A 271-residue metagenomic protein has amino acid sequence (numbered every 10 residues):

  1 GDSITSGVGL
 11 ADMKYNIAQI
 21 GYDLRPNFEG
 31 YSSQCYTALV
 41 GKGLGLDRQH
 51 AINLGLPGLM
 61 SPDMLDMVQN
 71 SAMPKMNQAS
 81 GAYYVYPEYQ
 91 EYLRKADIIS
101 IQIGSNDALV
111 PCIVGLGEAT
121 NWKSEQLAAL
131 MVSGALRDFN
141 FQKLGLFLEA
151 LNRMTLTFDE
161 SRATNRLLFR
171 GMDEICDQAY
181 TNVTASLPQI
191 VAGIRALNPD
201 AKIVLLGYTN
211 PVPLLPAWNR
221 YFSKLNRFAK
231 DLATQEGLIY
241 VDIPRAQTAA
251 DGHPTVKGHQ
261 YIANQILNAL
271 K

Functional and structural regions predicted by a protein language model:
G1-P57, I99: Serine-esterase "nucleophile elbow" of acetyl-processing enzymes
S6, M60, V212: Flexible, glycine-rich phosphate/dinucleotide-binding loops and adjacent beta-alpha linkers at cofactor/substrate
V8-M13, M64-D66, V110-G115: Short, solvent-exposed loop/turn and secondary-structure capping segments
K14-D23, N70, G115-N121, Y221: Glycine-rich, phosphate-binding/catalytic loops in enzymes
Q49-I52, L65-D66, A196: First exposed extracellular module after export/assembly in secreted or surface-exposed proteins
N53-L54, D66-V68, A72, E91-A96 (+1 more regions): Acidic/His-rich segments in extracytoplasmic proteins that coordinate ligands and/or metal ions
P57-V85, H253-P254: Charged, often glycine-rich, active-site loop that binds/positions anionic groups
N77-K271: Alpha-helical cap/lid subdomain in secreted, periplasmic, or secretory-pathway luminal O-acyl-processing enzymes
